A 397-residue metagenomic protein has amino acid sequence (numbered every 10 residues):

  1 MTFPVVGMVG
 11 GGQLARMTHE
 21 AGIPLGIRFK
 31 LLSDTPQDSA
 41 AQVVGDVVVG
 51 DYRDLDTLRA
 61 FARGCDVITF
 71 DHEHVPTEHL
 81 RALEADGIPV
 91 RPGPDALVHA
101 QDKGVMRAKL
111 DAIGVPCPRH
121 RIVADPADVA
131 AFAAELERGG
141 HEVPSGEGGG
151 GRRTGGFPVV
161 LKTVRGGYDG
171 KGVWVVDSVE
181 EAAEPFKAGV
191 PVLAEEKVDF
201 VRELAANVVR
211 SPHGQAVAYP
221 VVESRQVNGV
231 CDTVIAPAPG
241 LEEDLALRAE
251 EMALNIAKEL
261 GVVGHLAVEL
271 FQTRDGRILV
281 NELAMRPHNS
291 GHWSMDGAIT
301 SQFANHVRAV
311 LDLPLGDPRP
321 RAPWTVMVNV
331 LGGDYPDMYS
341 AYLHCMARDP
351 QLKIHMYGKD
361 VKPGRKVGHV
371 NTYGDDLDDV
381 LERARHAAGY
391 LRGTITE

Functional and structural regions predicted by a protein language model:
M1-A108, A112, A124-A127: ATP-binding N-terminal substructure of ATP-dependent carboxylate-amine bond-forming enzymes
G11-G12, L32-T35, D51, D71-E73 (+9 more regions): Fold-independent oxyanion-binding glycine-rich loops and adjacent beta-strand/coil segments at enzyme active sites
G22, I68, A206, H306 (+1 more regions): Residue-level signal for inorganic ion chemistry
A40-A41, V164-R165, V361-R365: Short, flexible turn/loop "capping" segments at secondary-structure junctions
V67-F70, A85-I88, V115, A134 (+9 more regions): Generic secondary-structure signature for well-ordered alpha-helical cores
H99-A205, V209-I256: Active-site nucleotide/adenylate-binding loops and adjacent lid/helix of ATP-dependent enzymes
K187-L241, L247-V280, A284-G291, A304-D317 (+2 more regions): Phosphate-binding core of ATP-grasp and ATP-grasp-like enzymes
R308-E397: Peripheral (often C-terminal) accessory segments that flank ATP-dependent C-N-forming ligase machineries
